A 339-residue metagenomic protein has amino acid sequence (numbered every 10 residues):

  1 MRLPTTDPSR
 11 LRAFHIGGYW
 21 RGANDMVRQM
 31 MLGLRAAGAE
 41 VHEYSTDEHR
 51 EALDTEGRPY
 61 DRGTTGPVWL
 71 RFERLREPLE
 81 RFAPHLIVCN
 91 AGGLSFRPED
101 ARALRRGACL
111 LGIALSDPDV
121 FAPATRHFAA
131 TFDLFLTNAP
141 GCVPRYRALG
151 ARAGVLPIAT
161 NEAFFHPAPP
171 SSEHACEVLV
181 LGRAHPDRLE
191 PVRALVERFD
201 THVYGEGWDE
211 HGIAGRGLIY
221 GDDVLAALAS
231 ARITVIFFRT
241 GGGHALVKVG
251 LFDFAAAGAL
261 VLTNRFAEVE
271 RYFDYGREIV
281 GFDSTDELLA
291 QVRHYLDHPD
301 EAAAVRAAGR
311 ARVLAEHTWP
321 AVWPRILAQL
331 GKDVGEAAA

Functional and structural regions predicted by a protein language model:
R2-R74, F82, C89-E99, A124-Y275 (+1 more regions): Nucleotide-sugar donor-binding catalytic core of glycosyltransferases
A37, D297-A328: A charged, aromatic-enriched C-terminal amphipathic alpha-helix characteristic of glycosyltransferases across folds
R102-D117: Active-site proximal beta-strand in glycosyltransferases
I279-T285, Y295-P299: Conserved acidic donor-binding segment of nucleotide-sugar-dependent glycosyltransferases
L330-A339: Generic C-terminal helix-cap and adjacent flexible tail
